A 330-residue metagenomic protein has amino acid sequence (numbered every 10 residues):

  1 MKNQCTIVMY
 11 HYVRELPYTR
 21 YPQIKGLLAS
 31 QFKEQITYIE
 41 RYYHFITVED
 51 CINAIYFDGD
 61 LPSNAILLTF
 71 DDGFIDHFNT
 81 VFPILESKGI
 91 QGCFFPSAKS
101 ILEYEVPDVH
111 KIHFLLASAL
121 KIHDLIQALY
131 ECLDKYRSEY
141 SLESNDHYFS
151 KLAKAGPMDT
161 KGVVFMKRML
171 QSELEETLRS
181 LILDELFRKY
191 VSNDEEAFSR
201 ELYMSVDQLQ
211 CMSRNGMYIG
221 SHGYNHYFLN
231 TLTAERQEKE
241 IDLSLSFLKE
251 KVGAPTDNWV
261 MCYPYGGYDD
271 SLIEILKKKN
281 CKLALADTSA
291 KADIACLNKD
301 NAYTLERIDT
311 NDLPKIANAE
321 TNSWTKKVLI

Functional and structural regions predicted by a protein language model:
M1-T69, D76, P107-L115, R214 (+1 more regions): C-terminal active-site subregion of NodB/CE4 polysaccharide deacetylases
V8, L61, F74, P83-F95 (+3 more regions): CE4/NodB-like, metal-dependent polysaccharide N-deacetylase domain that modifies extracellular/periplasmic N-acetylated
N79-T80: Short, solvent-exposed loop/turn and secondary-structure capping segments
P83, Q210, I273-E274: Alpha-helical segments flanking ligand/cofactor-binding loops in enzyme cores
A98-L102: Short beta-alpha junction loops
V106-N215: Extended, charge-rich helix/loop segments that form flexible, surface "patches" used to engage negatively charged
S205, L209-R214, Y218-I219, G223-A234: Histidine/lysine/aspartate-rich catalytic loop segments that bind and position anionic ligands
